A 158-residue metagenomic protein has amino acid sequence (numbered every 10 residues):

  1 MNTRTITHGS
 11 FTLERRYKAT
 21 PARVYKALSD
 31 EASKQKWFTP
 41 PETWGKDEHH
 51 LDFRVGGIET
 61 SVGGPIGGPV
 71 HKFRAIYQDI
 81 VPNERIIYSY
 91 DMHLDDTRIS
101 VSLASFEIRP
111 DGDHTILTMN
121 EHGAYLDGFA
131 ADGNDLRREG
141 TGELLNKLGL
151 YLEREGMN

Functional and structural regions predicted by a protein language model:
M1-G45: Hydrophobic ligand-binding cavity/cleft-lining segments
T5-T7, G67-H71, T97-S100: A generic structural micro-feature
H8-E14, P21, K46, I58 (+4 more regions): Intrinsic-disorder/low-complexity, polar/charged segments enriched in Ser/Thr/Lys/Arg/Asp/Glu/Gln
P21-A22, D52-R54, Q78-R85, E107-I116: A short, structured loop/turn motif at beta-sheet edges
V24-Y25, K34, E59, Y77 (+4 more regions): Hydrophobic pocket/interface hotspot
K46-D91: Glycine-rich portal/gate segments that line the openings of hydrophobic small-molecule binding cavities
H93-G142: Beta-strand/loop substructures that line and gate deep hydrophobic ligand-binding cavities in soluble
Y151-N158: Short, highly charged C-terminal tails/helix-capping segments
